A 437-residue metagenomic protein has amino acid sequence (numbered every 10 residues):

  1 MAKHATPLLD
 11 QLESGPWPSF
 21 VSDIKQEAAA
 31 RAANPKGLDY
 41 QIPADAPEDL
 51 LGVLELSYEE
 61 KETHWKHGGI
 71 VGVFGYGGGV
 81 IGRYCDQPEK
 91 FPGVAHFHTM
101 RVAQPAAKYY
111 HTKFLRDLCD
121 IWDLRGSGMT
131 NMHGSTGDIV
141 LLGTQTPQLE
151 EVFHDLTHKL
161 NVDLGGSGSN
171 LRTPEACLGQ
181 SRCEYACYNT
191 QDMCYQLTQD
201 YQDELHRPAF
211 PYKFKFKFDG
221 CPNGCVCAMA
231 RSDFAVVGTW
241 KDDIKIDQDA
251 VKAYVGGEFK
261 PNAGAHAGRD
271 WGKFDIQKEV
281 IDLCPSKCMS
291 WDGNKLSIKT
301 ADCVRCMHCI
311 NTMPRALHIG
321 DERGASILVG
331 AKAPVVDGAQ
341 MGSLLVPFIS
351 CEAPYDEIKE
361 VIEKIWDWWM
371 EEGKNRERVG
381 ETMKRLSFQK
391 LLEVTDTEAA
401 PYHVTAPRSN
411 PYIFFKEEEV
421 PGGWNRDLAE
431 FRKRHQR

Functional and structural regions predicted by a protein language model:
M1-D86: Charge-rich, low-complexity segments
A2, P43, G68-Y76, H98-G264 (+5 more regions): Small-residue-enriched alpha-helical segments and adjacent helix-cap loops that form tight helix-helix packing
L51, E55-Y110, T173-S181, G342-I349: Short glycine-/aliphatic-rich beta-strand segments at the starts of folded cytosolic domains
S127-G134, G166-G168, R207-K213, W291-D292 (+2 more regions): Flexible, glycine/charged-enriched surface loops at secondary-structure junctions
P174-C177, F214-P222, V379-L392, P411-I413: A glycine-rich phosphate-binding loop feature that marks nucleotide/adenosyl-phosphate handling sites
D233, I276-I298, V304-S326: Iron-sulfur cluster-binding cysteine motifs and their immediate structural context in ferredoxin-like electron-transfer
K332-G373: A hydrophobic, small-residue-rich beta->alpha segment in the mid-to-C-terminal subdomain of diverse proteins
K390-R437: C-terminal, charged low-complexity interaction regions
